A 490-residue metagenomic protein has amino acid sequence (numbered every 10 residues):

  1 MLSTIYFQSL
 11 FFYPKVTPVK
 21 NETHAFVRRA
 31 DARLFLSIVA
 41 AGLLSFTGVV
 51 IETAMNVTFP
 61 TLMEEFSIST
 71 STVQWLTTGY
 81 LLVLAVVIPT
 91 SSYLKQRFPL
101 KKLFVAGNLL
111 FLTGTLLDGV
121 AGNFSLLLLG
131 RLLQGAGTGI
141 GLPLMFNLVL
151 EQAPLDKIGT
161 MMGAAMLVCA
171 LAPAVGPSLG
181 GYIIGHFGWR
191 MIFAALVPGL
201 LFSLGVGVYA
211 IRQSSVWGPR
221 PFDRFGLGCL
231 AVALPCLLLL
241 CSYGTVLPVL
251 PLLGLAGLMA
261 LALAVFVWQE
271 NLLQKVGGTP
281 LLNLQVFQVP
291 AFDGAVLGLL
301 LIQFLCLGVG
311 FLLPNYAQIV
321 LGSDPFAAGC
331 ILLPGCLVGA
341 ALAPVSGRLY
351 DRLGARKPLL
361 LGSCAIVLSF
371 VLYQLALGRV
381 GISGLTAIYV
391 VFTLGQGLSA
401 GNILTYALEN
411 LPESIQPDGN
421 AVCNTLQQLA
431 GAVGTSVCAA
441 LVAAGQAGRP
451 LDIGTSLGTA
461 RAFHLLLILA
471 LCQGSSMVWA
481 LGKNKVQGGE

Functional and structural regions predicted by a protein language model:
L2-V49: Cytosolic juxtamembrane N-terminal segment immediately preceding the first transmembrane helix of multi-pass
H24-D31, P219, C423, I453-L457: Short, Lys/Arg-rich N-terminal segment immediately upstream of the first membrane anchor
L34-V50, M55-F59, F66, T70-Y80 (+12 more regions): 12-transmembrane solute porter fold
I88, S92-F225: Helix-loop-helix hairpins in multi-pass membrane proteins, especially solute transporters
L116-V120, L204-Y209, A264-V267, V371-L375 (+2 more regions): Membrane-embedded alpha-helical segments of multi-pass transporters/permeases
A172-I184, C241, G434, C438-V442: Small-residue (Gly/Pro/Ala) motifs that create kinks and tight helix-helix packing interfaces
G185-G298, L305, I331: Hydrophobic transmembrane-helix bundles of small-molecule transporters
Q487-E490: Short cytosolic juxtamembrane segments of multi-pass membrane proteins
